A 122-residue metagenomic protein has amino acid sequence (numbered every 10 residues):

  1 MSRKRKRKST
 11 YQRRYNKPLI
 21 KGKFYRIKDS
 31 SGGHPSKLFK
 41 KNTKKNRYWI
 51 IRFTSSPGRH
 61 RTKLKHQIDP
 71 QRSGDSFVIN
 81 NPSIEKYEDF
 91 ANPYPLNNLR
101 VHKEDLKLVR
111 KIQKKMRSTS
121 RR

Functional and structural regions predicted by a protein language model:
S2-K21: Mixed-charge, Lys/Arg-rich low-complexity intrinsically disordered regions
Y15-D29, P35: Short coil-to-beta transition motif at edge beta-strands of beta-rich domains
G22, K45, G74-D75: Sequence-level motif detector for i,i+2 pairs with an aromatic at +2
G32-P70: Compact nucleic-acid interaction/catalytic patches
K65-R122: C-terminal terminal-subdomain/extension
